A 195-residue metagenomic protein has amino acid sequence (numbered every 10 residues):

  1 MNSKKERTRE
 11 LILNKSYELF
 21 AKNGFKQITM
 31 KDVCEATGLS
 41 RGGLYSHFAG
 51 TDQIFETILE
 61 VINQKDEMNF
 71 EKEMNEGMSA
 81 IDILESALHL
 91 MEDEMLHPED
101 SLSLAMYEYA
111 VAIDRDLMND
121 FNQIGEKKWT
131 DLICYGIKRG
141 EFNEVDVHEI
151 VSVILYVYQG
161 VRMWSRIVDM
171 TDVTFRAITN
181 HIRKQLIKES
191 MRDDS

Functional and structural regions predicted by a protein language model:
M1-N23, Q27-L39, Q53: Basic, helix-initiating cap at the start of DNA-binding domains
K5, L13, L59, N63 (+1 more regions): Amphipathic, non-transmembrane alpha-helical scaffold segments
A21, E35, Y45-A49, T57 (+1 more regions): Base-recognition residues in the alpha-helical recognition helix of bacterial helix-turn-helix
G42: Key DNA-contact positions within bacterial/archaeal DNA-binding proteins
T57, V61, E71-P98, I150-I154 (+2 more regions): Hydrophobic alpha-helical connector segments
E67, L96, D114-R139, S152: Amphipathic alpha-helical packing segments from all-alpha helical-bundle domains
M95-D114: Amphipathic alpha-helical segments used for helix-helix packing
N119, Q123, K138-R183, D193-S195: Hydrophobic/aromatic-rich alpha-helical bundle segments in the mid-to-C-terminal region
